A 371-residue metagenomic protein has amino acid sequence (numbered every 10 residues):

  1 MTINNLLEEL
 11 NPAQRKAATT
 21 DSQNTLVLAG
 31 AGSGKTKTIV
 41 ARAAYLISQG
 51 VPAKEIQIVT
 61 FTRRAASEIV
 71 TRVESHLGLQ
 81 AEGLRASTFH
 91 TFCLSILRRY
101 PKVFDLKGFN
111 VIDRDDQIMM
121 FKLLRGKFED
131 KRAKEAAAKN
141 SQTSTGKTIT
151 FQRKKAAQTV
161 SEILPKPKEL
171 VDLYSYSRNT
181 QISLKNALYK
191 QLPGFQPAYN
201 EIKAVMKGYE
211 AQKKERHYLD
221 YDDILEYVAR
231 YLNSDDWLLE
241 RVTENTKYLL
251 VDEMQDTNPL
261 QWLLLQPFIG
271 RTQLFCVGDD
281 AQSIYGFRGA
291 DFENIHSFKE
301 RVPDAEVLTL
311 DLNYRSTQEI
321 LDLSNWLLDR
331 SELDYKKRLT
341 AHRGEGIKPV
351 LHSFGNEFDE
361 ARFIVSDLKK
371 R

Functional and structural regions predicted by a protein language model:
M1-K107, E240, D322-N325: P-loop NTPase Walker
T2, L6-L7, Y45, P259-R362 (+1 more regions): Conserved RecA-like helicase ATPase core segment that couples NTP binding/hydrolysis to strand translocation
E8-T19, Q23-V27, A65, R85 (+3 more regions): Conserved helicase NTPase motor core
A17, I39-L46, Q57-F61, A65 (+12 more regions): Structural preference for long, well-ordered alpha-helical segments in enzyme cores
E55-T60, R64-P165, H352, V365: Conserved P-loop NTPase-based nucleic-acid remodeling module centered on helicase motor cores
A65, I69, T88, Q117-M120 (+13 more regions): Helical mechanochemical/support elements of P-loop NTPase systems and associated helical scaffolds
H76, R99, V103, K127-K131 (+4 more regions): Phosphate/oxyanion-binding loops and surfaces in catalytic or ligand/nucleic-acid-binding neighborhoods
I118, K122-Y218, D236, L274 (+1 more regions): Basic/charged alpha-beta structural segments of nucleotide/phosphate-handling enzymes
